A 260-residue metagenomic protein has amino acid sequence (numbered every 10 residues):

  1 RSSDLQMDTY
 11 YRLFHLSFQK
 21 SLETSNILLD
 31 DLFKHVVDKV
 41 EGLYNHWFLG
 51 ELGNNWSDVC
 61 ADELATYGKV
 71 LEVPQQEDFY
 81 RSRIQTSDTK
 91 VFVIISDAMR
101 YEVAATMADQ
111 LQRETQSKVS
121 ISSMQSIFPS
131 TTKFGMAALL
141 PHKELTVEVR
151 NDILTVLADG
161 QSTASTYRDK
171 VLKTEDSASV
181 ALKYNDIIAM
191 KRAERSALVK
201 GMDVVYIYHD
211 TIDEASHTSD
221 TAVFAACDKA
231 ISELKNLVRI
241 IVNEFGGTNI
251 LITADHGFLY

Functional and structural regions predicted by a protein language model:
D8, R12-L71, A197: Short glycine- and acidic-rich boundary segments immediately preceding or forming the N-terminal edge of structured
V70-Q85, Y101-A189: Active-site nucleophile/metal-coordination loop of metallo-enzymes that catalyze phosphate/sulfate and related
V73-K90, S196-A197, R239-G246: A short acidic-Thr-Gly-centered motif at the start of a beta-strand
D88-M107, L139, V205-Y208, N249-Y260: Beta-strand elements within well-structured catalytic alpha/beta cores of enzymes that handle phosphate/sulfate esters
S177-L198, I231-L237: A Trp-anchored, charged/polar loop motif used as the substrate-binding/catalytic surface of acyl/ester-handling
E194-D210: Active-site regions of oxyanion-processing enzymes, predominantly non-cytosolic
A215-I250: A long, amphipathic alpha-helix that forms part of the scaffold/cap immediately adjacent to metal-dependent active
